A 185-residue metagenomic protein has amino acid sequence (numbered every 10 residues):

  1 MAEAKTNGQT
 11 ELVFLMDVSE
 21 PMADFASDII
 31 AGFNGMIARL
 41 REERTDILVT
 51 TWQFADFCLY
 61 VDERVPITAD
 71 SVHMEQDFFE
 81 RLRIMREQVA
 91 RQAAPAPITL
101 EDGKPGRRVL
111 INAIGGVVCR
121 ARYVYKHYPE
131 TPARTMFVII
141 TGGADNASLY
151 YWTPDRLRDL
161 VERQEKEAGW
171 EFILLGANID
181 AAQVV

Functional and structural regions predicted by a protein language model:
M1-V184: Acidic, low-complexity intrinsically disordered regions
